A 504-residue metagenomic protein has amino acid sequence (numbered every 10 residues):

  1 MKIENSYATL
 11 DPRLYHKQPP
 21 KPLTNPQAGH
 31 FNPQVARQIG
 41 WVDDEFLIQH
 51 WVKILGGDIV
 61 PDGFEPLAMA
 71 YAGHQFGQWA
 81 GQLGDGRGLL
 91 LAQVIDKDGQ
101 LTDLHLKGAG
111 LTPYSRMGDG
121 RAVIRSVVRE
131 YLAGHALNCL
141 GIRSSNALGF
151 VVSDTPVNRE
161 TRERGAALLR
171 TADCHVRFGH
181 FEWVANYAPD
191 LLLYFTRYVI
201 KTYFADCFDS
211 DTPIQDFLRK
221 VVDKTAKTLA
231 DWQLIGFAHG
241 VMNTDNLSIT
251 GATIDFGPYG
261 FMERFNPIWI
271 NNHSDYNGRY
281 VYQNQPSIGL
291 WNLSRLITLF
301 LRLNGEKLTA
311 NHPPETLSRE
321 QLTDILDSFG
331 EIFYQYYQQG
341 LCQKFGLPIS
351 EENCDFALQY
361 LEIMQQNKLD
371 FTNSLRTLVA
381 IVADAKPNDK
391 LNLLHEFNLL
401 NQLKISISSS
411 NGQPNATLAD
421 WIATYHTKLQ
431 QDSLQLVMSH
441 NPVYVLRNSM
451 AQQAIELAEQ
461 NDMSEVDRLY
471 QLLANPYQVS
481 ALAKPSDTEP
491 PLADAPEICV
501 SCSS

Functional and structural regions predicted by a protein language model:
M1-Y71, N271, Y276-S504: Regulatory N- and C-terminal appendages and interdomain linkers associated with kinase/kinase-like NTP transferase
E4-N5, D11-L14, Q75-Q78, V152 (+4 more regions): Short secondary-structure boundary micro-motifs
S6-Y7, D11, T102-T112, T196 (+3 more regions): Active-site-adjacent bridging/hinge elements
P19-K21, D119-R121, Q215-D216: Short, contiguous strand/loop micro-motifs
N25-A28, Q34-F46, W51, G57-F208 (+8 more regions): Conserved ATP-binding subdomain of kinase catalytic cores across diverse folds
V127, P156-H239, T250-Q359: ATP-dependent phospho-/nucleotidyl transfer catalytic cores
V241-M242, L247: Hydrophobic HxD+1 residue recognition
